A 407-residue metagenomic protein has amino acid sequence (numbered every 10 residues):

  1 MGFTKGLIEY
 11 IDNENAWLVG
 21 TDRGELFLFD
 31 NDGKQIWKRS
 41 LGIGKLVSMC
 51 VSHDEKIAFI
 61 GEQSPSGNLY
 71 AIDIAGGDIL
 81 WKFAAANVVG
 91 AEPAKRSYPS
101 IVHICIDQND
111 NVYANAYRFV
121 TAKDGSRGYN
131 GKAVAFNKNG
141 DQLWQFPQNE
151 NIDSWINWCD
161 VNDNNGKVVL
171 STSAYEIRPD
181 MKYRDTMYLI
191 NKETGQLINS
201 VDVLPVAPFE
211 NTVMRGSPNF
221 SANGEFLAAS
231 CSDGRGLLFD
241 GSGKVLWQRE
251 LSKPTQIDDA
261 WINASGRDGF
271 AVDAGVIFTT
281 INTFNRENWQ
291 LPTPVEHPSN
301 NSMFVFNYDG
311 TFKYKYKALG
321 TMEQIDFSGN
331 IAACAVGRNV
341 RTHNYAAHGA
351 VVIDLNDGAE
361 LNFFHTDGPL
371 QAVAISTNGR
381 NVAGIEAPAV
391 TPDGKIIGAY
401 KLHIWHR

Functional and structural regions predicted by a protein language model:
M1, K34-S40, D78-F83, N87-A94 (+6 more regions): A short beta-strand motif characteristic of beta-propeller blades
F3-E9, I43-V51, G90-C105, N151-V161 (+4 more regions): Repeated scaffold domains used in trafficking and secretory/extracellular systems, primarily beta-propellers
I11-E14, H53-D54, I106-N109, D163-N165 (+4 more regions): Residue-level detector of Asp-centered blade-edge/turn motifs that repeat once per structural unit in beta-propeller
R23-L26, P65-G67, F119, Y175 (+5 more regions): Loop/turn residues immediately N-terminal
D30-K34, D73-G77, N137-D141, N191-T194 (+4 more regions): Short loop/turn segments that connect beta-strands within beta-propeller blades
N115-Y129, S171-R184, T280-H297, V336-A346 (+1 more regions): Short, conserved, GDST-rich strand-edge loop motifs in beta-rich repeat architectures
L370-R407: Blade-level signature of beta-propeller repeat domains, shared across WD40, Kelch, NHL, RCC1 and BNR/Asp-box propellers
